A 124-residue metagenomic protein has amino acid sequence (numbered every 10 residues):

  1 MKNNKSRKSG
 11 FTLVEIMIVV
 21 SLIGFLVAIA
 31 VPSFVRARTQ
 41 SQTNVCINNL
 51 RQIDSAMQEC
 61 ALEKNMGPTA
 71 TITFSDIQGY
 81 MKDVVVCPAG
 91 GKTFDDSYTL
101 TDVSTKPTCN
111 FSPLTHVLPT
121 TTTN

Functional and structural regions predicted by a protein language model:
M1-F11: N-terminal leader/signal peptides at the extreme start of proteins
M17-S33: Alpha-helical hydrophobic helix detector
G24, V35, N44, E59-L62: Terminal, compositionally biased segments used for targeting/anchoring and flexible tails
A28, C46-E59: Conserved beta-strand->loop/alpha-helix structural units within folded catalytic cores of enzymes with alpha/beta
F34-L50: Aliphatic-rich helix starts adjacent to a transmembrane/signal segment
S55-N124: Extracellular/periplasmic head regions of type IV pilus-like filament subunits
